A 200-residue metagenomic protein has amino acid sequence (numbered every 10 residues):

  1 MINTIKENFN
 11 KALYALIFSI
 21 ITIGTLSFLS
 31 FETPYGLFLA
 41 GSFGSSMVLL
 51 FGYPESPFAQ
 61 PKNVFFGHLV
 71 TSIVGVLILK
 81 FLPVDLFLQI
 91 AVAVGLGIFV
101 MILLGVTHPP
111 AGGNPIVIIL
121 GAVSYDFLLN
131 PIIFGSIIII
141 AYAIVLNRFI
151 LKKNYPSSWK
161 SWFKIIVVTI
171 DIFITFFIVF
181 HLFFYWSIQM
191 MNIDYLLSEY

Functional and structural regions predicted by a protein language model:
M1-L69, I73-L77, L82-A91, S124-L129 (+3 more regions): Alpha-helical transmembrane segments and their membrane-interface boundaries that form or gate the permeation pathway
M47, G95, N114-I118, I137: Hydrophobic transmembrane alpha-helices of multi-pass, membrane-embedded glycosylation machinery
E55-N63, M101-A111: Membrane-helix interface "capping/anchor" motifs
L77-I78, V100, I116-I118: Buried hydrophobic packing segments
I90-I98: Alpha-helical transmembrane segments of multi-pass membrane proteins
I98-L103, I178: Aromatic-anchored segments of alpha-helical transmembrane domains
L104, H108-L129, I133: Membrane-interface helix-loop-helix junctions at boundaries between adjacent transmembrane segments
